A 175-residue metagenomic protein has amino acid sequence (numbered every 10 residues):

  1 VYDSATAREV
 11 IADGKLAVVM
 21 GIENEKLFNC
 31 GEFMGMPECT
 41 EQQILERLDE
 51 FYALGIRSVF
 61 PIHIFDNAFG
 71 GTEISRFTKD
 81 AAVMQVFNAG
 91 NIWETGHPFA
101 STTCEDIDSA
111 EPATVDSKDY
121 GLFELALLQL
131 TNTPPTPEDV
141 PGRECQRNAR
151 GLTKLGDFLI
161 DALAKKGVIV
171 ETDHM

Functional and structural regions predicted by a protein language model:
V1-M175: Extended, charged catalytic domains and RNA/DNA-binding interfaces, predominantly in divalent-metal-using enzymes
